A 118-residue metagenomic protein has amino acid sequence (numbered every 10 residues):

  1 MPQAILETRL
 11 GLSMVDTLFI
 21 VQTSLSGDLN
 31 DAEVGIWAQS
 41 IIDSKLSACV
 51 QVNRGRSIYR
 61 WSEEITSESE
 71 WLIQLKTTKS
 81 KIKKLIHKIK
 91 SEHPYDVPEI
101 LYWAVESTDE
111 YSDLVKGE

Functional and structural regions predicted by a protein language model:
P2-E118: Positively charged, small/polar-rich N-terminal and surface patches that mediate targeting and assembly and bind
